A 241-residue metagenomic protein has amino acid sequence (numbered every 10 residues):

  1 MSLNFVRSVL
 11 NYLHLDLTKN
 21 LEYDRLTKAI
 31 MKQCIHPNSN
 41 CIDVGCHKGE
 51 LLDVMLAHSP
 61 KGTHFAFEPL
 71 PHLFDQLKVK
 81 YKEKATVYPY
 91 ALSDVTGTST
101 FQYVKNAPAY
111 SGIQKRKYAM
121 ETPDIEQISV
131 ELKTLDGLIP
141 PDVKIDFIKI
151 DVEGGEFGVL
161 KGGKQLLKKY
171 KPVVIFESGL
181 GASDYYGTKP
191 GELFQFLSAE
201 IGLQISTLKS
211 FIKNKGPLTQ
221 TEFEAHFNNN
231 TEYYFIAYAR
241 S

Functional and structural regions predicted by a protein language model:
M1-S241: Phosphate/nucleotide-binding beta-alpha loop and adjacent structural elements of enzyme active sites
